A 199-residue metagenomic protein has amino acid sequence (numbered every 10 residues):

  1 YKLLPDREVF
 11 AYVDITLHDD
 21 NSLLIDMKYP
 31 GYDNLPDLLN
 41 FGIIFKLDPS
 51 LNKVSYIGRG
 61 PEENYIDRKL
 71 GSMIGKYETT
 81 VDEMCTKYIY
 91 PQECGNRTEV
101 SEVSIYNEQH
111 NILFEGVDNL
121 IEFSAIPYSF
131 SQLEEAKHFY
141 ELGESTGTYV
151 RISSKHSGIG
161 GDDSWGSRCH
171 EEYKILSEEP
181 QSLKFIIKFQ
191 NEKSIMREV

Functional and structural regions predicted by a protein language model:
Y1-V199: Beta-strand/loop-rich accessory regions of lumenal/periplasmic or secreted enzymes, predominantly carbohydrate-active
